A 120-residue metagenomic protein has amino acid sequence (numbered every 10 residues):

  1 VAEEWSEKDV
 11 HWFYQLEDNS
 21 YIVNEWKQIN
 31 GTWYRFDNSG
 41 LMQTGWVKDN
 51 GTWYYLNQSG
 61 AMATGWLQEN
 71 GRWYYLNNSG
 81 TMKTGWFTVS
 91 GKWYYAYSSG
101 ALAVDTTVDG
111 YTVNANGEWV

Functional and structural regions predicted by a protein language model:
V1-V120: Extracellular adhesion/carbohydrate-binding repeat motifs centered on closely spaced tryptophans
